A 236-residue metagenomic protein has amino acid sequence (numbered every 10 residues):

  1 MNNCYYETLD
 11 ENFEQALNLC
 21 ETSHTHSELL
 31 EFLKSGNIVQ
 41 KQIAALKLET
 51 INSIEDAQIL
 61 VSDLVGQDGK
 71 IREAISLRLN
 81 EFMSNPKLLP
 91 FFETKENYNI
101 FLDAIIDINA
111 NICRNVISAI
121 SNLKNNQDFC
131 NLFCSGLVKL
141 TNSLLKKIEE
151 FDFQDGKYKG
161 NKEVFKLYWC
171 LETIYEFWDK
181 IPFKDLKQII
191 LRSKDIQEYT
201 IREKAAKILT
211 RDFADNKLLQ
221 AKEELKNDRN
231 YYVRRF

Functional and structural regions predicted by a protein language model:
M1-N2, C20-F32, S53-L64, N85-A104 (+3 more regions): Amphipathic alpha-helical scaffolding segments comprising HEAT/armadillo-like alpha-solenoid repeats
Y5, E14-N18, L29-K34, Q42-E49 (+8 more regions): Amphipathic alpha-helical repeat scaffolds
Y6-D10, I38-V39, I54, G69-E73 (+6 more regions): Alpha-helix N-cap/helix-start positions at coil->helix boundaries
V39-T50, E73-F82, S118: Non-membrane alpha-helical segments in proteins
Q40-V61, K194, E198, R202-D215: Internal alpha-helical scaffold/solenoid segments in large eukaryotic proteins
I43, I59, A74-R78, I100 (+8 more regions): Alpha-solenoid helical repeat scaffolds
E49, N80-S84, S121, Y168 (+2 more regions): Structural signature of alpha-helical solenoid repeat scaffolds
